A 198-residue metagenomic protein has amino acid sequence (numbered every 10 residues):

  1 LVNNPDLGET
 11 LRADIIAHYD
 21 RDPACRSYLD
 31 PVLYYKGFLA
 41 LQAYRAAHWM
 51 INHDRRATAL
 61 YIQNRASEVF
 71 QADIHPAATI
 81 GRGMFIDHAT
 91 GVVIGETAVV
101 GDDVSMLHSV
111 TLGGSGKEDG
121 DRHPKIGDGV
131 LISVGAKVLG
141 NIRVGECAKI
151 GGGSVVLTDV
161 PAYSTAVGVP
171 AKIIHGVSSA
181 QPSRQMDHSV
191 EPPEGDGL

Functional and structural regions predicted by a protein language model:
L1-S67, Q181-L198: Terminal amphipathic alpha-helical/low-complexity segments used for targeting or macromolecular assembly
S67-I174: Structural signal for interior beta-strand "rungs" in well-ordered beta-sheet cores of soluble enzyme domains
A162, K172, S179-A180, S189: Alpha-helical subdomain
